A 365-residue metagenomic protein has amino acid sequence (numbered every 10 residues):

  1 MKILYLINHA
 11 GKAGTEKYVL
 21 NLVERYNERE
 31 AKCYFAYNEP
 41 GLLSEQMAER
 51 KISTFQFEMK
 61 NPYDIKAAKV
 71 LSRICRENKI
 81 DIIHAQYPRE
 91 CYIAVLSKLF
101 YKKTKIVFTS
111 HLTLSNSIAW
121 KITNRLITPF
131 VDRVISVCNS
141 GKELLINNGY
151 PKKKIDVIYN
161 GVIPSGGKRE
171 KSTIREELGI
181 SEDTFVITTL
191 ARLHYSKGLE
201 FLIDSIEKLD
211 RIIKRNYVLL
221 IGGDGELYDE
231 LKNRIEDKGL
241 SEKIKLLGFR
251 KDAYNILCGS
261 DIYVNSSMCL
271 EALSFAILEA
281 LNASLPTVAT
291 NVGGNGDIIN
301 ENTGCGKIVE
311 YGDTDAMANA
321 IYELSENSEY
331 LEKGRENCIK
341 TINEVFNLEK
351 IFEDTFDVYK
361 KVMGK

Functional and structural regions predicted by a protein language model:
M1-K365: Membrane-interface segments of envelope glycosyltransferases acting on lipid-linked substrates or membrane lipids
